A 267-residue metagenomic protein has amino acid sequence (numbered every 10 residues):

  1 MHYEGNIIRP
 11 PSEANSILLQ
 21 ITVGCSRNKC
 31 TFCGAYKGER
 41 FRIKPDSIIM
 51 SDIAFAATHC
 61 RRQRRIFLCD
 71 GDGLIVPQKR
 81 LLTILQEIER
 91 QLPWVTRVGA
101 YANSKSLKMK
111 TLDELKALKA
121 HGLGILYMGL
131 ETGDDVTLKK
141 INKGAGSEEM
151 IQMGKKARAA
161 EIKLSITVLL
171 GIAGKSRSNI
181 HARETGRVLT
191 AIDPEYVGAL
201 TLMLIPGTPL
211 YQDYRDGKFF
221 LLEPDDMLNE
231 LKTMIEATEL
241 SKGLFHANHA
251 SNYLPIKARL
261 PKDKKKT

Functional and structural regions predicted by a protein language model:
H2-I8, N252-T267: Radical SAM enzyme core and accessory elements
E4-I48: Canonical Radical SAM [4Fe-4S] cluster-binding loop centered on the CxxxCxxC motif and its immediate flanking residues
C25, C33, I49, L68 (+6 more regions): Conserved, mostly hydrophobic/aromatic
G38, G71-G73, Y101-K105, E131-D135 (+3 more regions): Active-site beta-loop-alpha junctions enriched in small/polar residues
F41-I48, V76, R80, D113 (+4 more regions): Alpha-helix N-cap and loop-to-helix initiation/capping positions
A57-E161, L240: Conserved SAM/AdoMet-binding glycine-rich loop
I125, E148-L210, P224-N248: Conserved C-terminal portion of the radical SAM core fold that forms the substrate/S-adenosylmethionine-binding
D134-K140, P209, L254-I256: A short acidic, helix-capping loop that chelates divalent metal ions and anchors anionic groups
